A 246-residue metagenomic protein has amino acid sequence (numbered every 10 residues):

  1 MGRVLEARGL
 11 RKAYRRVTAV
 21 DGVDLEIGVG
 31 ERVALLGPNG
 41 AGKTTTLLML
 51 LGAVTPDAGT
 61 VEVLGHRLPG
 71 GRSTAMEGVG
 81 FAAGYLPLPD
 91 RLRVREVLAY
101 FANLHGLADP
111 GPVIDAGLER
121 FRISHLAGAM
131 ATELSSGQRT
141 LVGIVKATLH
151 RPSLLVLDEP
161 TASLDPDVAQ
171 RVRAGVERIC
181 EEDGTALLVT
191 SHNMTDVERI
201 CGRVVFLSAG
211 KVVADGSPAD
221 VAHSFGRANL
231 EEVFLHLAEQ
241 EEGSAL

Functional and structural regions predicted by a protein language model:
A99, N103-L126: Conserved ABC ATPase "signature" region
M130-L134: Conserved ABC ATPase signature
R151: Conserved catalytic motifs of ABC-family nucleotide-binding domains
L155-E159: Catalytic Walker B motif of ABC-type/P-loop ATPase nucleotide-binding domains
Q170-E182: Helical segment within the ABC ATPase nucleotide-binding domain
D215-G216: ABC ATPase "signature
